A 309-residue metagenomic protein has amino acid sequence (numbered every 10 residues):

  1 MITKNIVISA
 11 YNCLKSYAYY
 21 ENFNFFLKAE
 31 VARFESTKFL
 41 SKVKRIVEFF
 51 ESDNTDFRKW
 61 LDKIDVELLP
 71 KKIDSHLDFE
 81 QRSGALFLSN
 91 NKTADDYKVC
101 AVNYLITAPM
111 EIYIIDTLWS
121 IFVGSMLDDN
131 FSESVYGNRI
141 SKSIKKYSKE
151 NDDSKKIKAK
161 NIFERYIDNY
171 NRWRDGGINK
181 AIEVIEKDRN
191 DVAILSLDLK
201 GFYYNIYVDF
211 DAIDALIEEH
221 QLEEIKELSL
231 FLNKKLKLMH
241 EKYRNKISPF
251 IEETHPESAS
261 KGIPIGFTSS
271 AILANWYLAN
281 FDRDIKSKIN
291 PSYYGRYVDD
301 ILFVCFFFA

Functional and structural regions predicted by a protein language model:
M1-F231, E257: Conserved two-metal-ion catalytic palm core of "right-hand" nucleic acid polymerases, unifying RNA-dependent RNA
A181-V298, L302-A309: Conserved polymerase palm-domain catalytic core
